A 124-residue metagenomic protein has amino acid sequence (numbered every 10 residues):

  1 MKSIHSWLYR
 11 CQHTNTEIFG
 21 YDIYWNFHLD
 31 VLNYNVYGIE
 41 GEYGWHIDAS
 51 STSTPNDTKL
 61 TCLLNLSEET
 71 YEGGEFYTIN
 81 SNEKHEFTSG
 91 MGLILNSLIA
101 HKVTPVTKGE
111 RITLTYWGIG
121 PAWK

Functional and structural regions predicted by a protein language model:
M1-G92, L98-K124: Fe(II)/2-oxoglutarate oxygenase catalytic core
